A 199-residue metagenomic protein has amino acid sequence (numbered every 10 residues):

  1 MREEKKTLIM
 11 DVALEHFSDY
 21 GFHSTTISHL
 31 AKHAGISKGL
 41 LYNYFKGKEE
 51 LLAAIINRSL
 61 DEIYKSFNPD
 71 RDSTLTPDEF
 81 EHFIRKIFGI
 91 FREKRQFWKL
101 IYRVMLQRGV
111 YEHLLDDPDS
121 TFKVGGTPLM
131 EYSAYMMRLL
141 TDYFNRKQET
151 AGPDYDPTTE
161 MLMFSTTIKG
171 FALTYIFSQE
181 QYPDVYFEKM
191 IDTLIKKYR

Functional and structural regions predicted by a protein language model:
M1-E4: N-terminal intrinsically disordered/low-complexity leader segments
L8, V12, H16-I55: Helix-turn-helix
L8, V12, H29, E50 (+7 more regions): Alpha-helical elements of Rossmann-like donor-binding domains used by nucleotide-donor carbohydrate transfer enzymes
A54, N68-F97, P157, M161-F164: Hydrophobic alpha-helical connector segments
N57-I63: Short, basic, alpha-helical segments at the C-terminal edge of helix-turn-helix-like DNA-binding modules
G89-I90, A134, R138-R146, P153 (+1 more regions): C-terminal peripheral helix-coil segments that are non-catalytic and often amphipathic
F91-K123, F177: Amphipathic alpha-helical segments used for helix-helix packing
Y111-E149, T158-L162, D192: Amphipathic alpha-helical packing segments from all-alpha helical-bundle domains
